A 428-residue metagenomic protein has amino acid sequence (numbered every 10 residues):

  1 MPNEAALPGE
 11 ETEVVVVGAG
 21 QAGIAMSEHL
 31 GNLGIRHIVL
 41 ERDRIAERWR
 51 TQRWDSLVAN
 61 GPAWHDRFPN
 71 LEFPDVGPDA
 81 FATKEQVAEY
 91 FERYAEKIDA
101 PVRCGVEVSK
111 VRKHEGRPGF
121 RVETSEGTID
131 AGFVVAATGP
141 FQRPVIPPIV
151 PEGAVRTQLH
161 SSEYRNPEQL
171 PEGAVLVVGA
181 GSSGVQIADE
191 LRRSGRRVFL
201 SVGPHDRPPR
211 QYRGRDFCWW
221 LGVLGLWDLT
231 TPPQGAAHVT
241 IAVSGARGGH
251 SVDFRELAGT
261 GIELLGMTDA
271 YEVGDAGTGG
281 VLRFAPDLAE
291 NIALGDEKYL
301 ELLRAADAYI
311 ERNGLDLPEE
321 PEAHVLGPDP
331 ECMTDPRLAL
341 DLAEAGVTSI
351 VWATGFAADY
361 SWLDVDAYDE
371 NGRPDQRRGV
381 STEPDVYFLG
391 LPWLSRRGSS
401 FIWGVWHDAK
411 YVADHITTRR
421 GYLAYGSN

Functional and structural regions predicted by a protein language model:
P2-T51, D79-N428: Flavin (primarily FAD) cofactor-binding/catalytic cores of flavoenzymes
A46-N70, L257: Redox-cofactor-proximal catalytic regions of oxidoreductases
F68-E72, G390-P392: A short small-residue
P74-P78: A short acidic, helix-capping loop that chelates divalent metal ions and anchors anionic groups
